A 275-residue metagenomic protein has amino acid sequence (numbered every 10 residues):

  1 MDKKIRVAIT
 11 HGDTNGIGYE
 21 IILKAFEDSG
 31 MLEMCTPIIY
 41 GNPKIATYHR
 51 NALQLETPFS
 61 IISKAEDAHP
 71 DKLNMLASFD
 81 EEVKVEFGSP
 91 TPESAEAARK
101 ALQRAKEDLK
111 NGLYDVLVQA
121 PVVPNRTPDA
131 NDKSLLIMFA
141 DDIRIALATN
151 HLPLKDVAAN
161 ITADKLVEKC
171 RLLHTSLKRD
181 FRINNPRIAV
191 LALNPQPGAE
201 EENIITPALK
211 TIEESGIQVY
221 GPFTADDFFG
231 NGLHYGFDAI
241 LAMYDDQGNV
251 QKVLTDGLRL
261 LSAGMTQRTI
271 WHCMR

Functional and structural regions predicted by a protein language model:
M1-R275: Anion-binding alpha/beta catalytic cores of soluble intermediary-metabolism enzymes, centered on
